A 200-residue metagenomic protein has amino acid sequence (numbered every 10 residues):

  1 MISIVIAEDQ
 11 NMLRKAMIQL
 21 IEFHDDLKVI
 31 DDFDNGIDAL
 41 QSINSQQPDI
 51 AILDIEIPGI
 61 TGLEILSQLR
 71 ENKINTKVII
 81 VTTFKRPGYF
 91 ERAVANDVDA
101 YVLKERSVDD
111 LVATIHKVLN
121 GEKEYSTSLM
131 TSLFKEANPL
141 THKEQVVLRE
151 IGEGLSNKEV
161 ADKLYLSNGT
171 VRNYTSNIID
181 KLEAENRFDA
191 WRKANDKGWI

Functional and structural regions predicted by a protein language model:
L13, P58: The feature encodes the CheY-like receiver
D32-I50: Acidic, metal-coordinating helix/loop segments flanking the phosphotransfer/catalytic sites of two-component signaling
N35, T61-E64: Acidic catalytic/metal-coordinating carboxylates
D54, T82: Active-site residues of response regulator receiver
L63-I74: Short amphipathic alpha-helix used as the core "switch/output" element in two-component signaling
Y89-V94, V98-Q145, W199: Short, flexible helix-to-coil linker/hinge segments that flank and couple to helix-turn-helix
F134-G169: Helix-turn-helix DNA-binding segment
S156-D189: Recognition helix of helix-turn-helix DNA-binding domains
